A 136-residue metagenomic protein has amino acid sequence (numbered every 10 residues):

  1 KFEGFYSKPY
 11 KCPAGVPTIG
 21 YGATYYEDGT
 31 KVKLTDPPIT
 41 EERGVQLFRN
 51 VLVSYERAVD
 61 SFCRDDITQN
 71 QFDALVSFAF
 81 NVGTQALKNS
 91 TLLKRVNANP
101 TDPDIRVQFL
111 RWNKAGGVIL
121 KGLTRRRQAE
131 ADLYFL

Functional and structural regions predicted by a protein language model:
K1-A14, A23-Y26, V32, I39-L52 (+3 more regions): Long, amphipathic alpha-helical surface segments
E3, Q71-A79, Q108-L110: Short alpha-helical scaffolding segments that buttress acidic/His motifs in well-ordered protein cores
A14-V16, F72: Extracytoplasmic
I19, L75-F78, I105, E130: Residue-level detector of buried hydrophobic side-chain packing in well-ordered secondary-structure elements
S61-A74: Short, structured surface segments that line ligand/substrate-binding pockets
